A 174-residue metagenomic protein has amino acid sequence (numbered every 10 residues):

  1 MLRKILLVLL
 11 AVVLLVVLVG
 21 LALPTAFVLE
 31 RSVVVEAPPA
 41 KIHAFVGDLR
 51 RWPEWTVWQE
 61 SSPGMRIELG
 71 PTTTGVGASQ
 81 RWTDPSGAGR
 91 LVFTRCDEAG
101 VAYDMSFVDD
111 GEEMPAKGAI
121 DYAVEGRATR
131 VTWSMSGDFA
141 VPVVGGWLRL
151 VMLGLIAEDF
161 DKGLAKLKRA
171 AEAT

Functional and structural regions predicted by a protein language model:
K4-E68, T72: Hydrophobic ligand-binding cavity/cleft-lining segments
V28-E30, G87-L91, E113-G118: Short, surface-exposed coil-to-beta transition loops
V35, P39, F45, S86 (+2 more regions): Solvent-exposed, acidic/flexible segments
E36-A40, T94-G100, D121-R130, R169-T174: A short, structured loop/turn motif at beta-sheet edges
V46-T56, D84, L164, K168-T174: Sec/Tat-exported extracytoplasmic proteins
L49-E98, A102, G145-G146: Extracytoplasmic/periplasmic/luminal assembly and interaction segments in envelope/secretory/respiratory proteins
D104-K162, L167-R169: Beta-strand/loop substructures that line and gate deep hydrophobic ligand-binding cavities in soluble
